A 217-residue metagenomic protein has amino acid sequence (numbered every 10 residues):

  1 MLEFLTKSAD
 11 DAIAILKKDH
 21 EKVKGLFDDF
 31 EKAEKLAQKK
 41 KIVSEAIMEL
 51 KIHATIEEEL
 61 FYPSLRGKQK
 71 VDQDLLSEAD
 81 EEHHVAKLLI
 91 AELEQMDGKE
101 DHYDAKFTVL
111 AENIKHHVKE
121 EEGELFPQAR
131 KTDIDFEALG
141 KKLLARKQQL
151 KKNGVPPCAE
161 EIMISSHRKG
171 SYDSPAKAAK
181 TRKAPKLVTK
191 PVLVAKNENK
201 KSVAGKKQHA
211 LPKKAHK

Functional and structural regions predicted by a protein language model:
M1-K217: Small-residue-biased structural context
